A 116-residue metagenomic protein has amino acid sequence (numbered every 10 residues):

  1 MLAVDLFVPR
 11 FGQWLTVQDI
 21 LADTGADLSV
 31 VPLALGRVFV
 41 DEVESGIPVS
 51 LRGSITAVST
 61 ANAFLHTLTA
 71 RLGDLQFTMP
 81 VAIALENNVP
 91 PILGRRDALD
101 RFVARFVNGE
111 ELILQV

Functional and structural regions predicted by a protein language model:
M1-V116: Pepsin/retropepsin-fold aspartyl endopeptidases
